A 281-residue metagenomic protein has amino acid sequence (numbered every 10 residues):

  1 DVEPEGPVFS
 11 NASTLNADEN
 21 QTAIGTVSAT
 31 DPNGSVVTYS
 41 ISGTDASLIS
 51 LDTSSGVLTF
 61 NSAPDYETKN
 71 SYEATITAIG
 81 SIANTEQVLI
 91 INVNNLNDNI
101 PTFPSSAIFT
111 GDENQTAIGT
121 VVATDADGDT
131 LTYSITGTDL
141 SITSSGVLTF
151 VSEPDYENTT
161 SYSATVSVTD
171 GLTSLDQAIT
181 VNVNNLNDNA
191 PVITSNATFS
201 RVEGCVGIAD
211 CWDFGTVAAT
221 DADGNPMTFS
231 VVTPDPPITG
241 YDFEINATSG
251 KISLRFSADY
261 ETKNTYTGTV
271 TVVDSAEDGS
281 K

Functional and structural regions predicted by a protein language model:
D1-V8, S13-T102, I108-T116, V121-V192 (+2 more regions): Acidic, turn/loop-rich segments in luminal/extracellular domains of secretory-pathway and cell-surface proteins
